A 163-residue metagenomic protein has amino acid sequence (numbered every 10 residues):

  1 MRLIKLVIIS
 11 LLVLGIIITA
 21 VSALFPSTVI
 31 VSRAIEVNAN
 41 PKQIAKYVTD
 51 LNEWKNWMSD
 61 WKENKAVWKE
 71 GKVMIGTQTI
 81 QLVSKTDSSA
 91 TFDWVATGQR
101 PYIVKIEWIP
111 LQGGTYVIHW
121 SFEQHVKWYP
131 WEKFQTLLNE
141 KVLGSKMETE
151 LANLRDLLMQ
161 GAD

Functional and structural regions predicted by a protein language model:
R2-K65: Hydrophobic ligand-binding cavity/cleft-lining segments
L11-I18, T28, Q78, V117-W128: Membrane-targeting and insertion segments and their boundary/processing signals
S22-F25, K55-M58, S84, M147 (+2 more regions): Residue-level signal for functionally critical sites in structured catalytic/ligand-binding pockets
T28-A34, T77, S89-T91, P101-I103 (+1 more regions): Intrinsic-disorder/low-complexity, polar/charged segments enriched in Ser/Thr/Lys/Arg/Asp/Glu/Gln
E36, S84, I109-P110: Well-ordered beta-strand positions
P41, D50-Q99: Extracytoplasmic/periplasmic/luminal assembly and interaction segments in envelope/secretory/respiratory proteins
V95-D163: Beta-strand/loop substructures that line and gate deep hydrophobic ligand-binding cavities in soluble
